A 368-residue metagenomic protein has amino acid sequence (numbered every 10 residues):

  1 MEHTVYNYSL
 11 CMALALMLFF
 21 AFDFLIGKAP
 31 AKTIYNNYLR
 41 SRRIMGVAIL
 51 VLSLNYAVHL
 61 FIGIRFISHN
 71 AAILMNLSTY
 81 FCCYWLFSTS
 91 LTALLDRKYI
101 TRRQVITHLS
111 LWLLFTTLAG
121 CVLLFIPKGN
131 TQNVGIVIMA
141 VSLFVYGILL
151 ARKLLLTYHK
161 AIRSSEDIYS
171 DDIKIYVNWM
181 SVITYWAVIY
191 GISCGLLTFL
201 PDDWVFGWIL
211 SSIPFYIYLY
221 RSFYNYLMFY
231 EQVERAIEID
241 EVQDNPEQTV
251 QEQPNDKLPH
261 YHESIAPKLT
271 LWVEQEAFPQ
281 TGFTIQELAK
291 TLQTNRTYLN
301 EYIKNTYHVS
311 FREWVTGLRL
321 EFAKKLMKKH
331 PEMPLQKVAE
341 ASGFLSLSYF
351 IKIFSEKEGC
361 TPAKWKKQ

Functional and structural regions predicted by a protein language model:
M1-T117, V134-I138: N-terminal low-complexity or simple alpha-helical regulatory segments that function as activation/interaction modules
F22-G27, L86-L94, F144-E166, S222: Alpha-helical transmembrane segments in multipass membrane proteins, preferentially the mid-helix core
I34-L54, H108-L109, V134-L197, G207-Y216: Alpha-helical transmembrane segments of multi-pass integral membrane proteins
Y56-A71, V188-F206: Alpha-helical transmembrane segments and their membrane-interface junctions in multi-pass membrane proteins
N70-S90, L200-F223: Hydrophobic alpha-helical transmembrane segments and immediately flanking/interface helices in integral membrane
L91-L95, F125-G129, L156-I162, F223-I237: A cytosolic-side transmembrane-helix exit/cap motif
F223-A341, I353-E356, A363-Q368: Membrane-proximal linker segments that couple transmembrane helices to downstream signaling/catalytic modules
F350: Binding-interface segments
